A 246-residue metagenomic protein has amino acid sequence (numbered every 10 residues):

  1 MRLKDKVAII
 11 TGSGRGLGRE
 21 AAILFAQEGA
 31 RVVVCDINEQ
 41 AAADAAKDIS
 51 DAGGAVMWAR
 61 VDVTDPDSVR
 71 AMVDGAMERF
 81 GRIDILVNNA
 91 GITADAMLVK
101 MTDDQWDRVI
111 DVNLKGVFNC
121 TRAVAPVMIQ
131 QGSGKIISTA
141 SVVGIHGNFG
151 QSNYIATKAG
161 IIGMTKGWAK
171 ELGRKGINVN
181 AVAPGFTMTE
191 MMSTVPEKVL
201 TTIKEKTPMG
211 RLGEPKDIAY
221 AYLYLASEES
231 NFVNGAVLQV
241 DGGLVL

Functional and structural regions predicted by a protein language model:
R2, F80, I129, S133 (+2 more regions): C-terminal substrate-recognition "lid" of short-chain dehydrogenase/reductases
K4-V33: Canonical Rossmann dinucleotide-binding motif of NAD(H)/NADP(H)-dependent dehydrogenases/reductases, specifically
E39-Q40, R60-A71, D103, K216-D217: The beta1-alpha1 cofactor-binding region of Rossmann-like NAD(H)/NADP(H)-dependent oxidoreductases
M97-L98, T102-I110, M192, I203: Substrate-binding pocket helix/loop in short-chain dehydrogenase/reductase
T121, T157, T165: Active-site helix of classical SDR
P126, K170-R174, N231: Alpha-helical segment proximal to the catalytic Tyr-Lys
S141: Residue(s) in the substrate-gating loop at a strand-loop-helix junction that position the organic substrate next
